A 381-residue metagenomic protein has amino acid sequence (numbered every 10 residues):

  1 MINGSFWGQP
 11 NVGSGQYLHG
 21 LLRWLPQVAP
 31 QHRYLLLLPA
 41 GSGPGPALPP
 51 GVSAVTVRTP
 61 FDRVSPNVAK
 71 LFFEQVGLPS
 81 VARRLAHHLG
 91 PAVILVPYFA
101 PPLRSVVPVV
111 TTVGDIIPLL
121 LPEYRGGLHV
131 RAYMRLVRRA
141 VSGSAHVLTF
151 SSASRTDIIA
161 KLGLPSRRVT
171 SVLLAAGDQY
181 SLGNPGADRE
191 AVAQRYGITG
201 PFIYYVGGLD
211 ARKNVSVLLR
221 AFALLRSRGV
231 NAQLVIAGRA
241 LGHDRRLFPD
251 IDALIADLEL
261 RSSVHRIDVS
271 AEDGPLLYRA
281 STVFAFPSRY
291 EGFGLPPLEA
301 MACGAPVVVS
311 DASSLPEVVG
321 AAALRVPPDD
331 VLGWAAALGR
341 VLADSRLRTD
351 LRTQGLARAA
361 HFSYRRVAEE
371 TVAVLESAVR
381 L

Functional and structural regions predicted by a protein language model:
M1-L381: Carbohydrate transferase catalytic cores enriched for Leloir-type hexosyltransferases
